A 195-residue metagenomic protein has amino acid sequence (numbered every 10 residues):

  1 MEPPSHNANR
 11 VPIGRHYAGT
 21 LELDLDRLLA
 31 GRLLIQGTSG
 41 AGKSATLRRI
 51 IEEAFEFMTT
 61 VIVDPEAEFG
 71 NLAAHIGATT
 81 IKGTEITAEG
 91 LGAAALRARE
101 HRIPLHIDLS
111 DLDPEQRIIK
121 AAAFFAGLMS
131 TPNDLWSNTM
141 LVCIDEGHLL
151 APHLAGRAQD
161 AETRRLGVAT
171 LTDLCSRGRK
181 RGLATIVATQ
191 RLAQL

Functional and structural regions predicted by a protein language model:
M1-E22: N-terminal pre-Walker A segment at the start of P-loop NTPase domains
S5, I13-R15, R27, A54 (+3 more regions): A generic structural signal for short, solvent-exposed coil/turn residues that cap or connect secondary-structure
A18, L28, L192-Q194: Short acidic loop-to-helix transition motifs that present clustered carboxylates
L21-L34, R48-G127: Switch/coupling segment of Walker-type NTPase motor domains
L34-A41, I51, I119-L195: Conserved P-loop NTPase motor cores
S44: Walker A/P-loop
